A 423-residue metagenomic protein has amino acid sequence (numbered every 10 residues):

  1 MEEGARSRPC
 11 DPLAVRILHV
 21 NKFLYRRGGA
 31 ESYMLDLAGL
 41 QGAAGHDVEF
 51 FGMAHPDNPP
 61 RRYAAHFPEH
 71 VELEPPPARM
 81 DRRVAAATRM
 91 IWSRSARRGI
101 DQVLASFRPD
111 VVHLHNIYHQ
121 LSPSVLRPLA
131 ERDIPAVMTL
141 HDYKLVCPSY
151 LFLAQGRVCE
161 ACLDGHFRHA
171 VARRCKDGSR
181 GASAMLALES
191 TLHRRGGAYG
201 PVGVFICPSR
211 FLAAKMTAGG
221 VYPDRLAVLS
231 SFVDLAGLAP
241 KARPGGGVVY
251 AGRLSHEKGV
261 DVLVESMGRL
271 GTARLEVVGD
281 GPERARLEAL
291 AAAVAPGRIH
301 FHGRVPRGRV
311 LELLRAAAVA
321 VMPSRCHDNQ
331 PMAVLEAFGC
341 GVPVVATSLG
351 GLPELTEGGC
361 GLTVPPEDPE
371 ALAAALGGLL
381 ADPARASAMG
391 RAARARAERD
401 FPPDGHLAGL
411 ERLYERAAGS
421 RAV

Functional and structural regions predicted by a protein language model:
S32, G246, Y250-R269, P282-E288 (+1 more regions): A conserved mid-protein helix/loop that constitutes part of the nucleotide-sugar donor-binding site
A54, F211, F232: Carbohydrate-associated surface elements
L104, R304-V305, E312-A317: Short alpha-helical donor nucleotide-sugar binding micro-motif in glycosyltransferases
T217-A218, P223-V228, F232-G246: Acidic anion/phosphate-binding donor-loop and adjacent secondary structure in glycosyltransferase catalytic cores
E288-G308: Nucleotide-activated donor-binding/catalytic signature segment of Leloir-type glycosyltransferases, i.e., the conserved
R315-N329, V342: Acidic donor-binding loop of glycosyltransferase active sites
G358, L362-P369, G378-A384: Conserved acidic donor-binding segment of nucleotide-sugar-dependent glycosyltransferases
A371, G378, R385-R412: A short, well-ordered alpha-helix in the C-terminal region of glycosyltransferases
